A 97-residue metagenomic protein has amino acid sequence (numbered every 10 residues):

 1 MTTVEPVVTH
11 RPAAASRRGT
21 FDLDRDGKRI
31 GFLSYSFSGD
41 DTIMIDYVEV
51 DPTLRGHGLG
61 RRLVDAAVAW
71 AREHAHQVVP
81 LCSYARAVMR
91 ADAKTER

Functional and structural regions predicted by a protein language model:
T2-G19: Active-site rim helix/loop that mediates acceptor-substrate recognition in acyltransferases
G19-I30: Conserved beta-hairpin
K28-S36, M44: Conserved beta-strand in the GNAT
T42-D51: Conserved acetyl-CoA binding element of GNAT-fold acetyltransferases
L54, G58-L63: Conserved acetyl-CoA pyrophosphate-binding loop and the N-cap/start of the following alpha-helix in GNAT-like
R62-Q77: Conserved acyl-CoA
P80-R90: Conserved beta-strand-loop-alpha-helix junction that forms the acyl-donor binding cleft
